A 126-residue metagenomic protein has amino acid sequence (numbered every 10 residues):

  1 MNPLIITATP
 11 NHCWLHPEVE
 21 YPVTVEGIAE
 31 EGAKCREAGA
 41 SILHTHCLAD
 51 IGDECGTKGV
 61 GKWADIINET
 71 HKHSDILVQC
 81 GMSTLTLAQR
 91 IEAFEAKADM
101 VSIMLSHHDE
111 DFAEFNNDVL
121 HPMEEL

Functional and structural regions predicted by a protein language model:
M1-E20: N-terminal small/glycine-rich loop or linker at the start of catalytic domains across soluble metabolic enzymes
N2, E54-M82, L120-L126: Alpha-helix-loop-beta-strand connector modules within alpha/beta enzyme cores
P3-T7, I42-H44, D75-Q79, A98-S102 (+1 more regions): Structural preference for beta-strand elements that scaffold enzyme active sites
T9-C13, L48-D50, L77, G81-L85 (+1 more regions): Active-site beta-loop-alpha junctions enriched in small/polar residues
H16, A40-I66: Glycine-rich, proline-tolerant flexible connector loops at the mouths of alpha/beta enzymes
V23-E26, L85-A96: Catalytic cores of alpha/beta
I28, C35, H46, V101: Conserved, mostly hydrophobic/aromatic
R90-L126: Conserved anion-binding
